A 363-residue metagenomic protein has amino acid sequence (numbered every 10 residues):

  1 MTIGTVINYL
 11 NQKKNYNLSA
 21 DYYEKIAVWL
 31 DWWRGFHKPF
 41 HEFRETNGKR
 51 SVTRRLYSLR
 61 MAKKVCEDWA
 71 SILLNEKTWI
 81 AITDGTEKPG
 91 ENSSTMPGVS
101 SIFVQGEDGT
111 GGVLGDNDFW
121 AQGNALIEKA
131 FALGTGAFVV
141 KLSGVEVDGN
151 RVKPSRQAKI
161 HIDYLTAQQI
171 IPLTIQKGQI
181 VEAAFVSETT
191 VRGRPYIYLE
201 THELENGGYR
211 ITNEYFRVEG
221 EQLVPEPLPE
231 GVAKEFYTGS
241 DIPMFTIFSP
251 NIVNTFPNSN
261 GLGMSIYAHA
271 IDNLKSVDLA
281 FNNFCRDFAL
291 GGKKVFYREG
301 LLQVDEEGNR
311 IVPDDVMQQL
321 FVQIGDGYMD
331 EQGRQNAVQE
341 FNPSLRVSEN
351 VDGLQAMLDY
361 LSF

Functional and structural regions predicted by a protein language model:
M1-I180: Extended, helix-rich architectural segments
M1-R34, E226-I266, V277: N-terminal start-of-domain structural block
V6, H37, R50, E87 (+18 more regions): Compositionally biased, intrinsically disordered low-complexity regions
K14, D21, A27-V28, R34 (+19 more regions): Short linear sequence elements within intrinsically disordered, low-complexity coil regions
K49, A70, K77, T86 (+11 more regions): Intrinsic disorder/low-complexity detector
C66, F119-E128, D148-K159, A167-L173 (+5 more regions): Intrinsically disordered, low-complexity boundary segments flanking structured domains
A125-E128, A132-L133, A137-M264: Extended, regular secondary-structure scaffolds
A233-F363: Extended, charged amphipathic alpha-helical segments
